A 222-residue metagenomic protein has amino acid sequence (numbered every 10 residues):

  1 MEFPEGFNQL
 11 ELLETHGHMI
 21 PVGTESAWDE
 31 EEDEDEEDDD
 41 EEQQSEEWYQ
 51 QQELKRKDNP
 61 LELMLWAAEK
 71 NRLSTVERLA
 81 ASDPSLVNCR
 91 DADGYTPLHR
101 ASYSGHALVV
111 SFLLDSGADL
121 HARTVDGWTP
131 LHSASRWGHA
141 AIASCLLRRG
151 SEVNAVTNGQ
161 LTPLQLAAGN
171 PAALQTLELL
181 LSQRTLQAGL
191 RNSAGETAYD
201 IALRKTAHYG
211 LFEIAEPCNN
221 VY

Functional and structural regions predicted by a protein language model:
M1-D58, N219-Y222: Intrinsically disordered, low-complexity regulatory regions that flank or link repeat-based scaffolds
K57, D91, T124, T157 (+1 more regions): Ankyrin repeat boundary/linker residues
N71, G105, G138, P171-A172 (+1 more regions): Ankyrin-repeat intra-repeat helix-capping/turn positions
V87, L120, V153, Q187-A188: Ankyrin-repeat inter-repeat connecting loop/turn
L181, A188-E216: Leucine-rich solenoid repeat scaffolds
